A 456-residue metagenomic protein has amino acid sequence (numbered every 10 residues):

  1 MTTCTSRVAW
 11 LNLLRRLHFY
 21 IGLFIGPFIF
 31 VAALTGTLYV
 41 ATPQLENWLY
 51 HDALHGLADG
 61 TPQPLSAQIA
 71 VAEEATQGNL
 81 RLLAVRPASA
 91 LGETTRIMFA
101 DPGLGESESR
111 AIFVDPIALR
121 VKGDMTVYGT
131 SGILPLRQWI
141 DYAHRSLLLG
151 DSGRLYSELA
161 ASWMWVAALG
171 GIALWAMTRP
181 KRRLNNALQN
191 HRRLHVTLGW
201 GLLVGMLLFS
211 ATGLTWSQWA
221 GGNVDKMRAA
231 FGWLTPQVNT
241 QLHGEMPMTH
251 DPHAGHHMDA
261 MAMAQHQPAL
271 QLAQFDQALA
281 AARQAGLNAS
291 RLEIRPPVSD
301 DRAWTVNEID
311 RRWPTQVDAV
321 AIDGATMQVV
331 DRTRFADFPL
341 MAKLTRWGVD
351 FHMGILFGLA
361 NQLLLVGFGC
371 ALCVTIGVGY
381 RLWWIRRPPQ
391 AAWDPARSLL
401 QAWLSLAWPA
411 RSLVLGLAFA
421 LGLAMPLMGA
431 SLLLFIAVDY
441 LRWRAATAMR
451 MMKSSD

Functional and structural regions predicted by a protein language model:
M1-N47, W139-L234, V366, G377 (+4 more regions): Internal alpha-helical transmembrane segments
T2-L13, G132-P135, L148, N186-R193 (+2 more regions): Juxtamembrane loop-helix boundary motifs flanking transmembrane segments in multi-pass membrane proteins
T2-T5, N12, I25, F30-A33 (+2 more regions): Soluble N-terminal domains of membrane-associated systems
A33, P64, Q68, R81 (+7 more regions): Generic hydrophobic, aliphatic-rich segments that mediate packing or membrane embedding
Y39-A90, V224-A342: Membrane-proximal low-complexity regions enriched in glycine and acidic/polar residues
P102-A143, G286, S290-E293, A303-M353 (+2 more regions): Extended, hydrophilic extramembrane loops/domains of integral membrane proteins
R334-L432, I436-M451, D456: Membrane-proximal extracellular juxtamembrane segment immediately upstream of a following transmembrane helix
